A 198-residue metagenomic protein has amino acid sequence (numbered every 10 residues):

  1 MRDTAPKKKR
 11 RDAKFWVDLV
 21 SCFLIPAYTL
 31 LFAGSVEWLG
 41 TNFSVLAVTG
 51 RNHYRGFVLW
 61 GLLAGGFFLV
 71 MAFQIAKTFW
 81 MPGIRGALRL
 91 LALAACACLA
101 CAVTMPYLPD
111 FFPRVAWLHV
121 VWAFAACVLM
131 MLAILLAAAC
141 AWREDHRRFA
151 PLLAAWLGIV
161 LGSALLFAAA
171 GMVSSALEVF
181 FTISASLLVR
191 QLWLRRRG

Functional and structural regions predicted by a protein language model:
R2-P82: N-terminal topogenic module of multi-pass integral membrane proteins
K7-R11, I75-L88, A139-F149, R197-G198: Membrane-interface helix-boundary motifs at transmembrane edges
A27, L69-V70, A100, L135 (+1 more regions): Hydrophobic residues within the alpha-helical transmembrane core of Major Facilitator Superfamily
H53-G65, L118-M130, A150-A155, S175-L188: Alpha-helical transmembrane segments of polytopic membrane proteins
K77, T104-F112, G162-V173: Juxtamembrane "helix-exit" motif on the non-cytosolic side of transmembrane helices
G86-A100, P151-V160: Transmembrane alpha-helical segments of multi-pass membrane proteins
A95-P151: Membrane-proximal helix-loop-helix units in multi-pass membrane proteins
A138-G198: Terminal transmembrane helical module of multi-pass membrane proteins
